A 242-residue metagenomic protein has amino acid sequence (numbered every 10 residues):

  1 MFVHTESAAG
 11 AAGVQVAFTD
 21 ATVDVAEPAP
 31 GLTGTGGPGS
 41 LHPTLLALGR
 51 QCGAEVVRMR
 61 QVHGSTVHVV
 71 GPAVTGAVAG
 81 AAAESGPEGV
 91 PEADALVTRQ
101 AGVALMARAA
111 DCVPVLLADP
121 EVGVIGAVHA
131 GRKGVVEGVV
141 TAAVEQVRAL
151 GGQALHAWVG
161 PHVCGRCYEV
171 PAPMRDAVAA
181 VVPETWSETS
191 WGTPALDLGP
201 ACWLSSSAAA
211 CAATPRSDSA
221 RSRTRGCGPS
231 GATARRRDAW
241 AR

Functional and structural regions predicted by a protein language model:
M1-R242: Active-site microenvironment for binding and transforming phosphate-containing groups
